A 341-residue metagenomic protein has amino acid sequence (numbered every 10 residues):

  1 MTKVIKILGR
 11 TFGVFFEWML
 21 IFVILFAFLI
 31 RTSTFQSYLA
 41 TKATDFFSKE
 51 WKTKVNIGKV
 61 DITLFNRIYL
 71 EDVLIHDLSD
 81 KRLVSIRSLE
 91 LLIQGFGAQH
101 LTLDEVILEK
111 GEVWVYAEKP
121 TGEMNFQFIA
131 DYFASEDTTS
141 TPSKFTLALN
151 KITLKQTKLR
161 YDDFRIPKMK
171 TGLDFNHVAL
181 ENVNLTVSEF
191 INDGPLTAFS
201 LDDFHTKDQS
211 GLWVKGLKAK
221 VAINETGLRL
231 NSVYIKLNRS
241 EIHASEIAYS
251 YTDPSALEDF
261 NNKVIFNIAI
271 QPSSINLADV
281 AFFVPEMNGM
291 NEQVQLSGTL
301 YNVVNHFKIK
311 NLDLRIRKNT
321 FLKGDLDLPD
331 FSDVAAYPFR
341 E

Functional and structural regions predicted by a protein language model:
M1-E50: N-terminal type II signal-anchor transmembrane helix that functions as the membrane-insertion/stop-transfer segment
T32, K59-E123, Q127, D131-R165 (+4 more regions): Flexible beta-edge/linker motif
W51-G58: A short, amphipathic edge element
L64-F65, N224, V303: Structural motif
S79-L91, I166-N184, G211-K220, T226 (+3 more regions): Amphipathic hydrophobic-ligand
G227-L230, N305-I309: Repeated loop/turn-to-beta-strand initiation elements of outer-membrane beta-barrel proteins
N231-V233, A269, K310-D313, D325: Transmembrane beta-strands of outer-membrane beta-barrel proteins
N276-L277: Outer-membrane beta-barrel translocator/channel fold
